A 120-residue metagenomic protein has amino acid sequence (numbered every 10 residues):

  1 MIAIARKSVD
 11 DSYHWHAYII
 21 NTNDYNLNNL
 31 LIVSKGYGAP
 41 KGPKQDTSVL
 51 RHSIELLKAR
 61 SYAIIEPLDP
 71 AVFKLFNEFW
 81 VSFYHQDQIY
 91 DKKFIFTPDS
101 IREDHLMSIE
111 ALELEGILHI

Functional and structural regions predicted by a protein language model:
M1-H14: Beta-sheet-dominated interaction scaffolds and their linkers
Y13-W15, V49, F76-N77: Short, surface-exposed coil-to-beta transition loops
W15-N21: Short, well-ordered beta-strand segments enriched in hydrophobic/aromatic residues
T22-N26, L57-A59, H85-I89: A short, structured loop/turn motif at beta-sheet edges
D24-K41: Short acidic, flexible loop segments centered on an aromatic residue
P40-K74, D87: Intrinsically disordered, low-complexity Pro/Gly/Ser/Thr-rich segments with frequent PxxP/GP/PP motifs and embedded
E66-I120: Terminal connector regions
